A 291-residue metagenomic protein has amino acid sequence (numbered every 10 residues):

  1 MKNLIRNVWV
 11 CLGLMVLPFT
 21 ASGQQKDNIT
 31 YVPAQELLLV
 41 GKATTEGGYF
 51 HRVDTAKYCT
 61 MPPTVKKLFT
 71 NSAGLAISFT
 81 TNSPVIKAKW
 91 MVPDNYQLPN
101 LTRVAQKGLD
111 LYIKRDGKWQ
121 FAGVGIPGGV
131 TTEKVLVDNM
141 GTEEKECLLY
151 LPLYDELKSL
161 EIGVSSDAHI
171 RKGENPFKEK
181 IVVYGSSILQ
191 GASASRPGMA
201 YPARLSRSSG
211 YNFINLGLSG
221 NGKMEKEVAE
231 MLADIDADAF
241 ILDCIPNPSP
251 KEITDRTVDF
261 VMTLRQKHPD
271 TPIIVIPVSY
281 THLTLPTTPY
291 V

Functional and structural regions predicted by a protein language model:
K2-L4, A21-K180: N-terminal secretory targeting modules
I5-C11: Sec-dependent signal peptide recognition, specifically the positively charged N-region followed immediately by
G13-A21: Hydrophobic h-region of N-terminal signal peptides that target proteins for export in Gram-negative bacteria
V104, T131-E133, N139-K145, P152-E161 (+3 more regions): Conserved SGNH/GDSL esterase-like catalytic core that processes O-acyl groups on lipids and polysaccharides
H282-V291: Single conserved hydrophobic/aromatic residue that forms the stacking wall/gate of nucleotide- or nucleobase-binding
